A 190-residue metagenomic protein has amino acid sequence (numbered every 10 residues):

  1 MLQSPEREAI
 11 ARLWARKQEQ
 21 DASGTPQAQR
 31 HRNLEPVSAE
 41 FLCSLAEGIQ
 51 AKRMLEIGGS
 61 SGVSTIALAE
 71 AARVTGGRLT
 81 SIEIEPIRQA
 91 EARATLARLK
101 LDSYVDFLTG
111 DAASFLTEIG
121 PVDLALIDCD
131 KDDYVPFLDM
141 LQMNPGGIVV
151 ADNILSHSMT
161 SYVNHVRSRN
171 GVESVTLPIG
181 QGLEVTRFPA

Functional and structural regions predicted by a protein language model:
M1-L124, K131-I148, I154-A190: A short alpha-helical cap/connector motif
